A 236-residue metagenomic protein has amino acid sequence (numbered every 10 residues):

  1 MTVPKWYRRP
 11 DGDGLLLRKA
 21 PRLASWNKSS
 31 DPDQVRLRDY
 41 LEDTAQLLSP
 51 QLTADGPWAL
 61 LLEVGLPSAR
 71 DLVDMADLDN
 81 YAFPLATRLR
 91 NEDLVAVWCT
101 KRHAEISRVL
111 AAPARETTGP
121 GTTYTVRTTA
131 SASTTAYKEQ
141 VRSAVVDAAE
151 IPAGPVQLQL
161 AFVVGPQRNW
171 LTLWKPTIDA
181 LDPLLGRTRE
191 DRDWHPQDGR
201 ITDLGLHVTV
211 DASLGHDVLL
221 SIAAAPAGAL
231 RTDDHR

Functional and structural regions predicted by a protein language model:
M1-R236: Acidic, proline/glycine-enriched N-terminal capping motif
